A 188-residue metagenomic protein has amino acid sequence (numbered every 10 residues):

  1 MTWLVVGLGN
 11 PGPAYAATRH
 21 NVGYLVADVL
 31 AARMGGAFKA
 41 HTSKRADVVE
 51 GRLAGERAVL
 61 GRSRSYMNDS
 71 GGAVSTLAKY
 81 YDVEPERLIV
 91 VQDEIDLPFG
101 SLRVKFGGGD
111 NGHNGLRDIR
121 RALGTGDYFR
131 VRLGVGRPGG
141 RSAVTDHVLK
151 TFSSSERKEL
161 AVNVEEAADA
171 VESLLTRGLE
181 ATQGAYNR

Functional and structural regions predicted by a protein language model:
M1-G107, L116-V131, P138-A143, K158-N187: Nucleotide and nucleotide-moiety/phosphate-recognizing core
R103-G109, V148-F152: Short glycine-enriched, charge-decorated loop/helix-capping segments at active-site entrances that position
L133-G136, F152: Short, loop-centered acidic/histidine patches that primarily coordinate divalent metals
